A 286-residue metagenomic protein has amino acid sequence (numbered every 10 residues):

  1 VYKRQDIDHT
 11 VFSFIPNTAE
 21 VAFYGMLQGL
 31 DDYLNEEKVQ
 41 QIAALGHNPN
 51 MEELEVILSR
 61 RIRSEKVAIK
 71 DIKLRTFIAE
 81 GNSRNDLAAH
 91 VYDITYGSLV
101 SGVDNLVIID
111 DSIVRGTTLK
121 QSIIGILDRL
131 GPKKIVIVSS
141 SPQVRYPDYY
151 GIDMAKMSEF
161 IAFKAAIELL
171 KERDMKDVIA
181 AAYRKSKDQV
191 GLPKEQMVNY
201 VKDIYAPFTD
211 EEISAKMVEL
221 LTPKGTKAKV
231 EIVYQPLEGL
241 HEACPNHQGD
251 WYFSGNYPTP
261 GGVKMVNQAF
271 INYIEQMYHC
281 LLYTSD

Functional and structural regions predicted by a protein language model:
V1-Q5, Y283-D286: Conserved small/polar residues in nucleotide/adenosyl-binding loops
K3-I7, M26, A79-G102, L106: Phosphate/ATP-binding catalytic cores across multiple sugar-kinase/actin-like superfamilies, primarily ASKHA
R4-S13, I232-Y234: Short coil/turn segments at secondary-structure boundaries
D8-L27, E37-K38, I42: Phosphate-binding active sites in nucleotide-utilizing proteins
P16-A19, A68-D71, S112: Short, flexible loop/turn elements at secondary-structure junctions
A22-M26, N105-I126: Extended, hydrophobic alpha-helical segments in both membrane/secreted and soluble proteins
Y33, A44-R60, V67-N82, L99-V100 (+1 more regions): PRPP-dependent phosphoribosyltransferase catalytic core
